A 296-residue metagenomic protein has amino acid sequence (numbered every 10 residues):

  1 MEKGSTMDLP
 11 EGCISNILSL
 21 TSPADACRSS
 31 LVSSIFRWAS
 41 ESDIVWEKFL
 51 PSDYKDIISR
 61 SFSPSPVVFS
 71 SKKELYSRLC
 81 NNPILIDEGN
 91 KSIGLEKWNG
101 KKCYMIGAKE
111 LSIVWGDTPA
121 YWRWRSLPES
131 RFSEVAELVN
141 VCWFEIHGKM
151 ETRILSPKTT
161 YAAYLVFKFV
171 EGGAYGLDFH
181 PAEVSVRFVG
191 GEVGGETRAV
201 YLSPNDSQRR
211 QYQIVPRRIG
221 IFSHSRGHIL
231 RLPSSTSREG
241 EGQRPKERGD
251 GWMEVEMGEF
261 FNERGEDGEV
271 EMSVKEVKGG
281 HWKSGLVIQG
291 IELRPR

Functional and structural regions predicted by a protein language model:
M1-W38: N-terminal Skp1-binding subsegment of the F-box domain
D8, N16, S34, W38-R296: Plant-skewed but cross-kingdom recognition/interaction modules and surfaces
